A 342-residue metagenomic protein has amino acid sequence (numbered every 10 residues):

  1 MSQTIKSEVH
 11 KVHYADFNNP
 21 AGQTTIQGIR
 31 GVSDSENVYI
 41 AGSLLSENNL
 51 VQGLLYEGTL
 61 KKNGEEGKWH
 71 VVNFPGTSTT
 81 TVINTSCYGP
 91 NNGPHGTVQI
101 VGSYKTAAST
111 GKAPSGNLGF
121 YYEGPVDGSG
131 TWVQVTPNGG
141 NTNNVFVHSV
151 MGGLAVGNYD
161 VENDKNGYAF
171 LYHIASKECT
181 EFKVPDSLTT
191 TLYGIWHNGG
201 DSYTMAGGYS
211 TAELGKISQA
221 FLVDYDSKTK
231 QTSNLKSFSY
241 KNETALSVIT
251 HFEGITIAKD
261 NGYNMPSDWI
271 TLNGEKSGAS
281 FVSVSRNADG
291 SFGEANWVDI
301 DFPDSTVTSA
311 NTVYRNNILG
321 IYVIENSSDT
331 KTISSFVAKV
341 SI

Functional and structural regions predicted by a protein language model:
T4-I342: Residue-level hotspots at or immediately adjacent to binding/recognition sites across diverse folds
